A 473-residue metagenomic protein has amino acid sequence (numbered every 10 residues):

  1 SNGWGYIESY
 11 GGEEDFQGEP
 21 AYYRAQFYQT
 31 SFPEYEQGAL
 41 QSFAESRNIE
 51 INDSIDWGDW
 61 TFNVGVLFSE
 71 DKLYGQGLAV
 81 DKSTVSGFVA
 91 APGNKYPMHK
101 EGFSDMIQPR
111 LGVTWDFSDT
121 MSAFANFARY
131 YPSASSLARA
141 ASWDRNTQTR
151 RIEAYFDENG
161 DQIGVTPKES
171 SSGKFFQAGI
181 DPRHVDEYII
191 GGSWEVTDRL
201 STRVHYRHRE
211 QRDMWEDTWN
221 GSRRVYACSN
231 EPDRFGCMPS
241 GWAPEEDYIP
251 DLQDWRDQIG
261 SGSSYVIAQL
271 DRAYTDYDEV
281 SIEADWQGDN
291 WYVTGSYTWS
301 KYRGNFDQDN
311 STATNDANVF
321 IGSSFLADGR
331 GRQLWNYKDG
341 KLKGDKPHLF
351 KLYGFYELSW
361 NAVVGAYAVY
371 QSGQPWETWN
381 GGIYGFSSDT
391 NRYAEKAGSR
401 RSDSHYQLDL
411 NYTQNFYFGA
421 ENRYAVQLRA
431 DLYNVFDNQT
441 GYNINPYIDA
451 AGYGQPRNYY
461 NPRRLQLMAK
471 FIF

Functional and structural regions predicted by a protein language model:
S1-N2, V64-E70, A125-R129, A140 (+5 more regions): Transmembrane beta-barrel strands of outer-membrane/channel proteins
S1-T120, A134, A154, D309-A313: Signature of Gram-negative outer-membrane beta-barrel scaffolds
N2-F16, L78-F88, A140-Q148, R209 (+4 more regions): Flexible, surface-exposed loop regions and adjacent strand-edge segments of Gram-negative outer-membrane beta-barrel
Q29-S31, G38, Q76-Q108, G112-Q269 (+2 more regions): Solvent-exposed loop/turn elements at secondary-structure boundaries
E45-I51, I107-L111, F176, D186-I190 (+5 more regions): Hydrophobic, lipid-facing positions within transmembrane beta-strands of outer-membrane proteins
D53-W57, F68, D105, V113-D116 (+7 more regions): Residue-level signature of outer-membrane beta-barrel architecture
D71, R199, R203, R207-T378: Gram-negative outer-membrane beta-barrel transporters
R199, R212, D217-W219, K301-R303 (+4 more regions): C-terminal beta-signal and adjacent terminal beta-strands/loops of Gram-negative outer-membrane beta-barrel proteins
